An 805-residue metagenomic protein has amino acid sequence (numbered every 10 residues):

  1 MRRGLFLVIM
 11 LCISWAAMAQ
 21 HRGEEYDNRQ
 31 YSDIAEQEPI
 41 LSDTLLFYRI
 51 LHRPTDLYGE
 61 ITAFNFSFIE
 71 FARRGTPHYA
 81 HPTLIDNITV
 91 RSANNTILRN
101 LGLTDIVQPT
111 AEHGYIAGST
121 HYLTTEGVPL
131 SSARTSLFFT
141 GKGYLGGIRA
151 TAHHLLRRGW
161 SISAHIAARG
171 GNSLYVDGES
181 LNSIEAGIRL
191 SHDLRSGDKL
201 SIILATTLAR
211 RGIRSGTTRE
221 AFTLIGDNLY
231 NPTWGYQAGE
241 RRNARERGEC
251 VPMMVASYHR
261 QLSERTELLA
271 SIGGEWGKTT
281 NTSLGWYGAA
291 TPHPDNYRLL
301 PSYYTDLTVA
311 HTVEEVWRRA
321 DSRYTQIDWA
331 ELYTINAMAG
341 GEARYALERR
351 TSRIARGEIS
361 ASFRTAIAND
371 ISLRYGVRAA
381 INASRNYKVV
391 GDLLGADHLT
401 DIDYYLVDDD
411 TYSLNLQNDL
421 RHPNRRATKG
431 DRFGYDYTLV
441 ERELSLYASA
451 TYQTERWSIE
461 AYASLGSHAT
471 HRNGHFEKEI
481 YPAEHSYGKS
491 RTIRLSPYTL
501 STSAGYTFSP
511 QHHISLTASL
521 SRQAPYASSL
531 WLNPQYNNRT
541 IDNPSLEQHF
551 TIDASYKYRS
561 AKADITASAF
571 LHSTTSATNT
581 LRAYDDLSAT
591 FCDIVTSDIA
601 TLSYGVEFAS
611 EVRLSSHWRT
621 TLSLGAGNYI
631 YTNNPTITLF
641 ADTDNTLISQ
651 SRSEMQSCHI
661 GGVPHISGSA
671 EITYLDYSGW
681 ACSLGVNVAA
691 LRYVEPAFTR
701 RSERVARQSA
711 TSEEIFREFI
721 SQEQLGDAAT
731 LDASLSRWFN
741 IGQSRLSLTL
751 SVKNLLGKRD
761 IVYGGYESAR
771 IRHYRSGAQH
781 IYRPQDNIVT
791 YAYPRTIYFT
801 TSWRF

Functional and structural regions predicted by a protein language model:
R22, V688-A706, R737-F805: C-terminal beta-signal and adjacent terminal beta-strands/loops of Gram-negative outer-membrane beta-barrel proteins
S92-F138, G147: A beta-strand signature from Gram-negative outer-membrane beta-barrel systems, especially the internal plug domain
G141-G170, Y175-R214, E246-S263, S501: Transmembrane beta-barrel wall of Gram-negative outer-membrane proteins
K199-S257, T280-E348, Y412-A427: Acidic/polar loop-and-plug regions of large Gram-negative outer-membrane beta-barrel proteins
T217, L416-Q417, R421-R426, A469-I480 (+6 more regions): Surface-exposed extracellular loop regions of Gram-negative outer-membrane beta-barrel proteins, predominantly
Y230-M253, S257, Y435, L439 (+8 more regions): Outer-membrane beta-barrel signature, preferentially recognizing the C-terminal barrel domain of Gram-negative
A346, R374-S509, P534: Signature of Gram-negative outer-membrane beta-barrel scaffolds
L571-S573, C592-T699, T800-R804: Gram-negative outer-membrane beta-barrel transporters
